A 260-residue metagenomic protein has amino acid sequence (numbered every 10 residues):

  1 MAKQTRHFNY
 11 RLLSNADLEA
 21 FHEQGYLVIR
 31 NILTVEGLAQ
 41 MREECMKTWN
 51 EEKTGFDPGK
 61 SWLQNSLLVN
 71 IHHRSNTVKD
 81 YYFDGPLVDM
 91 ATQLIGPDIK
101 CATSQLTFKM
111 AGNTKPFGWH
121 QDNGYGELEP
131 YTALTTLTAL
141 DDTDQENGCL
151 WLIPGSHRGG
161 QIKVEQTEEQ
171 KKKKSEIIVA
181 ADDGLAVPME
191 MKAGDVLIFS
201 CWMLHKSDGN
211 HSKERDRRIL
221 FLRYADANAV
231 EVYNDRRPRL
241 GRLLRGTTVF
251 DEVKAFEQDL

Functional and structural regions predicted by a protein language model:
A2-Q24, I29-L128, E165, R245-V253: Non-heme Fe(II)-dependent double-stranded beta-helix
K3-H7, E51-F56, V196, W202-L260: Non-heme Fe(II)/2-oxoglutarate
T34-V35, T107-K109, G124, T143 (+3 more regions): Short, solvent-exposed loop/turn segments at secondary-structure junctions
S61, E127-T132, A181, S212-D216: A generic structural micro-feature
F117-N123, T138, K172, E176-I177 (+1 more regions): Active-site glycine-rich loop that binds ribose-phosphate moieties when present
H120, E127-Q145, E190-A193, I198 (+1 more regions): Short, conserved beta-strand element in jelly-roll/cupin
D122-G124, A133, K206-H211: Glycine-rich phosphate/pyrophosphate-binding beta-alpha loops
T143-K206: Double-stranded beta-helix
